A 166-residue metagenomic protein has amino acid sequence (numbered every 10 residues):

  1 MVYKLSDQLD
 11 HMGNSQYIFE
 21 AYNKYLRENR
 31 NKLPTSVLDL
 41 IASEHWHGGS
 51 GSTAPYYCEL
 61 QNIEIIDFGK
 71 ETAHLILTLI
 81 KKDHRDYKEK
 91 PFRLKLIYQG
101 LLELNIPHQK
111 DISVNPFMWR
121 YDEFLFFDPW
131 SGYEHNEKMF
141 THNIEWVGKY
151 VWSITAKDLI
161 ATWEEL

Functional and structural regions predicted by a protein language model:
M1-L166: Surface-exposed, interaction-prone regions used to assemble/regulate multi-protein complexes
